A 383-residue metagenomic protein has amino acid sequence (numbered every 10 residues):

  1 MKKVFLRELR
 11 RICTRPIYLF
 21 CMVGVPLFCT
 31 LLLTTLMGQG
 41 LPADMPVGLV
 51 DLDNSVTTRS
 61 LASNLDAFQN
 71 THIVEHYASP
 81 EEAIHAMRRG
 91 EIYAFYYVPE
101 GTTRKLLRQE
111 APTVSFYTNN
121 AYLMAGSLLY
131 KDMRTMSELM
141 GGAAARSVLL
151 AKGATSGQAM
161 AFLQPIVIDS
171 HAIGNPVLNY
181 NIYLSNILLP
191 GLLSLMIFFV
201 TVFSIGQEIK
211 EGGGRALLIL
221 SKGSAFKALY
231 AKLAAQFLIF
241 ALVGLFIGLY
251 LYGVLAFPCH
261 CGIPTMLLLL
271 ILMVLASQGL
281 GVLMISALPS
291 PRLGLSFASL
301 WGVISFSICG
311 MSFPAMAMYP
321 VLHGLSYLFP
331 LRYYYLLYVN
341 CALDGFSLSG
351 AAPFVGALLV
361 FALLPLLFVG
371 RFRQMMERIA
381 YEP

Functional and structural regions predicted by a protein language model:
M1-E8, E75, A121, M160 (+8 more regions): Juxtamembrane loop-helix boundary motifs flanking transmembrane segments in multi-pass membrane proteins
M1-N181, M375, E382-P383: Extracytoplasmic/periplasmic domains immediately adjacent to an N-terminal transmembrane anchor in multi-pass membrane
K2, I17, C21, I182-N186 (+8 more regions): Alpha-helical transmembrane segments of integral membrane proteins
F28-L31, H171-L251: Hydrophobic alpha-helical transmembrane segments of multi-pass membrane transport proteins
N54, Y250, P258-P383: Membrane-spanning alpha-helical segments of multipass transporters and channels
T57-L61, T201, G213, L337: Hydrophobic alpha-helical segments typical of transmembrane helices and their membrane-interface/capping positions
